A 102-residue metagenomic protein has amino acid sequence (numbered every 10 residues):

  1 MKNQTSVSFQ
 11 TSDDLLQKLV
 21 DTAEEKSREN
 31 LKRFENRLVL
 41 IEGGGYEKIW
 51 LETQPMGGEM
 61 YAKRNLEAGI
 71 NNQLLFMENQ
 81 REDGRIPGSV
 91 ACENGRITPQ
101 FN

Functional and structural regions predicted by a protein language model:
M1-I49, I70-N71, L75: Low-complexity, Ser/Thr/Pro/Gly-enriched N-terminal "stalk/linker" regions
T5, T11, T22, T53 (+3 more regions): Residue-identity detector for threonine
L38-P55, A62-K63, E93-N102: Solvent-exposed loop and edge beta-strand segments that line ligand/cofactor-binding and catalytic clefts
P55, E59, N71-L74: N-terminal, well-ordered alpha-helical segments
N65-N102: Helix-terminus loop motifs that line ligand-binding clefts
